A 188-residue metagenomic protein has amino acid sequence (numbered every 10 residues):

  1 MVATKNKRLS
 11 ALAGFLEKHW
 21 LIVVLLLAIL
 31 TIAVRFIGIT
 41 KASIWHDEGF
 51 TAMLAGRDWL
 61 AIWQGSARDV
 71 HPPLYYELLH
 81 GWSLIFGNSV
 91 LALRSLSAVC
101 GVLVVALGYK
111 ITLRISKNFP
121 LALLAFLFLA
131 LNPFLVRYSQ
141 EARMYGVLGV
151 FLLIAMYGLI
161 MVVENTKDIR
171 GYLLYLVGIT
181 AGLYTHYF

Functional and structural regions predicted by a protein language model:
K5-F188: Terminal, non-globular segments
